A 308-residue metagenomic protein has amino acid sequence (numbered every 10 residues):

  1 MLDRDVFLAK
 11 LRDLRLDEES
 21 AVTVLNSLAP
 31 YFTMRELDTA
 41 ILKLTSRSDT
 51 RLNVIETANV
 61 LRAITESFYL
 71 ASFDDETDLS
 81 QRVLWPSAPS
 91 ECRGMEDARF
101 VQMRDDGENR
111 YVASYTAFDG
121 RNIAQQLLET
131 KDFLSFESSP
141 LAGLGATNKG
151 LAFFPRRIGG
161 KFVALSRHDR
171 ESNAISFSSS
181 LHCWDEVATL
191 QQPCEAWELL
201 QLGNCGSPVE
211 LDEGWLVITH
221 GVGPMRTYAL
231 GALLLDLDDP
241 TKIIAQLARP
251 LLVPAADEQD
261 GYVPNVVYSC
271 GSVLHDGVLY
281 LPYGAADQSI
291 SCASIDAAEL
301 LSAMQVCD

Functional and structural regions predicted by a protein language model:
M1-R93, V101-A152, R156-L200, E210-Y262 (+2 more regions): Beta-rich carbohydrate-recognition and catalytic domains
D97-R99, C205, G261-L274: Signature of short aromatic-glycine-proline-rich micro-motifs recurring in repeat-based ectodomains
